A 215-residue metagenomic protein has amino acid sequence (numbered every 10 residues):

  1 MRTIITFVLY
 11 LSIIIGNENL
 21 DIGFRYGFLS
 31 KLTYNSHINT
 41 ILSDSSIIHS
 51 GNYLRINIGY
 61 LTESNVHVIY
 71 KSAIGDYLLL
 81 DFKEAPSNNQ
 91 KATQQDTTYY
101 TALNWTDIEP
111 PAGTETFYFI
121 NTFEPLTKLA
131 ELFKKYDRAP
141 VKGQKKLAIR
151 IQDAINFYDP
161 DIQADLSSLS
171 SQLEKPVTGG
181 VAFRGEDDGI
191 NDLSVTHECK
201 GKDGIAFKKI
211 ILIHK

Functional and structural regions predicted by a protein language model:
T3-G16: Sec-dependent N-terminal signal peptides
N17-R55, G59, N65, I69-K215: Secretory-pathway glycoprotein ectodomains that are cysteine- and/or Ser/Thr/Pro-rich
